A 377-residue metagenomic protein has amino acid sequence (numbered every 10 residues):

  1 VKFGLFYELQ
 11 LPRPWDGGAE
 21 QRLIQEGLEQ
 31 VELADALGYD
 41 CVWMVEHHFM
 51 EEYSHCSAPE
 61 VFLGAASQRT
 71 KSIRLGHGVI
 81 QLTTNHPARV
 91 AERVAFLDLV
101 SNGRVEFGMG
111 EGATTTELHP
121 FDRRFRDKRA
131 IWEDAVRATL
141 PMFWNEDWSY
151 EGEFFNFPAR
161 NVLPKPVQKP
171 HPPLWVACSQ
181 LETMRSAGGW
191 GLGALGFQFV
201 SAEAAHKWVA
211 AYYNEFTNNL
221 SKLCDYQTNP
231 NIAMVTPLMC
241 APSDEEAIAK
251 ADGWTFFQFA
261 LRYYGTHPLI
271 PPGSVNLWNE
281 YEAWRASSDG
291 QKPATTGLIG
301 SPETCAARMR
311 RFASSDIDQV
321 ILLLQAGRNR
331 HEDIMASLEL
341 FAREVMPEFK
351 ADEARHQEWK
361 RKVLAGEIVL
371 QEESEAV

Functional and structural regions predicted by a protein language model:
V1-R69, I73-R74, K169-P172, K360-L364 (+1 more regions): N-terminal beta1-alpha1-beta2 module of alpha/beta enzyme domains
K2-E20, T83-Y150, G191-H206: Flexible, glycine-rich active-site loops centered on histidine and acidic residues that chelate a metal or position
F3, A34, G38, E46 (+10 more regions): Conserved, mostly hydrophobic/aromatic
F3-Y7, V42-M44, L75-G78, V105-M109 (+4 more regions): Hydrophobic faces of well-ordered beta-strands that scaffold small-molecule active sites in alpha/beta enzyme cores
Y7, R126-V162, E203-I317, M346 (+1 more regions): An alpha-helical appendage that flanks or caps ligand/catalytic pockets
D35-A36, L63-S72, V94, D98-V105 (+3 more regions): Acidic (Asp/Glu)-rich catalytic clusters
C41-F62, A66, Q81, A113 (+3 more regions): Glycine-rich, proline-tolerant flexible connector loops at the mouths of alpha/beta enzymes
Y53-H77, I131-D134, L338-E353: Alpha-helix-loop-beta-strand connector modules within alpha/beta enzyme cores
